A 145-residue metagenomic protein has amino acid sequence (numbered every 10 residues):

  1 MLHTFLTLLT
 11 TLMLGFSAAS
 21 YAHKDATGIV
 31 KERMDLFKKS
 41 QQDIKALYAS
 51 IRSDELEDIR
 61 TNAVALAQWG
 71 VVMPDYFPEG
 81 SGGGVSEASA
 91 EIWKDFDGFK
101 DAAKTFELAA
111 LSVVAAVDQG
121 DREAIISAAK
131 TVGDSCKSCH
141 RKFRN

Functional and structural regions predicted by a protein language model:
M1-L8: Bacterial N-terminal signal peptides that target proteins for export
L8-T10, S20-A22: Cleavable N-terminal signal peptides
G15-A19: N-terminal signal peptide c-region/cleavage motif recognized by signal peptidases
H23-T131: Extracytoplasmic c-type cytochrome modules immediately beyond a signal peptide or single-pass transmembrane anchor
V132-R144: The canonical Cys-X-X-Cys-His
